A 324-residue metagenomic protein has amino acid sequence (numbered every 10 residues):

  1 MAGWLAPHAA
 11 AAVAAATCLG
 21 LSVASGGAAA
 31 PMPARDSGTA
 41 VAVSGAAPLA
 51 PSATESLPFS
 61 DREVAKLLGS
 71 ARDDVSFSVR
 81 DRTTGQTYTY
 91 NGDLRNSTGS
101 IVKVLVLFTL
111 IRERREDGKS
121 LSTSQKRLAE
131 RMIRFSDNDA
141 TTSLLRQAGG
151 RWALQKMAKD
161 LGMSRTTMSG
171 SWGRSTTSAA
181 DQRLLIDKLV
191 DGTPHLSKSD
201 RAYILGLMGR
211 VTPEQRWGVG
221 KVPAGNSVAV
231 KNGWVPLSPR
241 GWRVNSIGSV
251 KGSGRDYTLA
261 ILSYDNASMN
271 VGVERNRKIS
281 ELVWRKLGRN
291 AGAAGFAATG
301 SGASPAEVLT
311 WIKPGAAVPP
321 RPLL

Functional and structural regions predicted by a protein language model:
M1-A34: Secretory targeting and sorting signals
W4-L5, P33, G38-V41, A53-V75 (+2 more regions): Penicillin-recognizing serine hydrolase domain
A34-P51, Q86-N91, L107-R112, R134-N138 (+1 more regions): Acidic/histidine-rich, surface-exposed loop or edge segments in extracytoplasmic proteins
S70-R95, R115: Short, conserved catalytic-motif segment at the N-terminal edge
G85, R95-K119, M132, L259: Active-site SXXK
N96-S97, K119-R127, N270, E274: Residues at secondary-structure transition points
V104-L107, T141, N276, S280: A general structural signal for well-ordered alpha-helical segments in protein cores
R114-T167, S178: Conserved catalytic neighborhood of penicillin-recognizing serine enzymes
